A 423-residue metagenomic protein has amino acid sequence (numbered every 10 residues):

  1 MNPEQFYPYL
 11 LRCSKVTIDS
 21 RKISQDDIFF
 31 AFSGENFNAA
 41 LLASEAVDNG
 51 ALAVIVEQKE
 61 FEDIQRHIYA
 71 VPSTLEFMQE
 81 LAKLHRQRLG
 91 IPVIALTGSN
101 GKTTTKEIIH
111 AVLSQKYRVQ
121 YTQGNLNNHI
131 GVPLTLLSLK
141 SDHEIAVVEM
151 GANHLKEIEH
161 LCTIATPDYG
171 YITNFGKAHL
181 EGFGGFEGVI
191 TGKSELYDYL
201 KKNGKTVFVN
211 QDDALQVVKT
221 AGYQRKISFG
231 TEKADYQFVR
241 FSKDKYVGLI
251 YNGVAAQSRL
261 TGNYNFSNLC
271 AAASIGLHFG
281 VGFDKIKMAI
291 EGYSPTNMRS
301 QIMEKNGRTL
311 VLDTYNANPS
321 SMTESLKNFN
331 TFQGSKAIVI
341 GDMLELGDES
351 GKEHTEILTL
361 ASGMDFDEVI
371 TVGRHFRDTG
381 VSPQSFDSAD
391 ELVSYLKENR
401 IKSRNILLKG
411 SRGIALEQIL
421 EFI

Functional and structural regions predicted by a protein language model:
M1-E80, L84, Q237, N330-G334 (+3 more regions): N-terminal leader/targeting and accessory segments in enzymes
D27, A46, L81, L96 (+12 more regions): Residue-level signal for inorganic ion chemistry
V56-Q65, Y171-T309, T331-G334, T359-E368 (+3 more regions): Acidic, Mg2+-coordinating active-site environments of NTP-dependent enzymes
E62, E76-V207, Q211, L215-Y223 (+3 more regions): Phosphate-binding loop of NTP-binding sites
L96, N297-R299, G413, E417-Q418: ATP-dependent carboxylate/acyl-activation modules
M298, T314-E324: Glycine-rich phosphate/pyrophosphate-binding beta-alpha loops
S385, R404-E421: Peripheral docking tails and interdomain loops at the edges of cofactor- or intermediate-handling domains
